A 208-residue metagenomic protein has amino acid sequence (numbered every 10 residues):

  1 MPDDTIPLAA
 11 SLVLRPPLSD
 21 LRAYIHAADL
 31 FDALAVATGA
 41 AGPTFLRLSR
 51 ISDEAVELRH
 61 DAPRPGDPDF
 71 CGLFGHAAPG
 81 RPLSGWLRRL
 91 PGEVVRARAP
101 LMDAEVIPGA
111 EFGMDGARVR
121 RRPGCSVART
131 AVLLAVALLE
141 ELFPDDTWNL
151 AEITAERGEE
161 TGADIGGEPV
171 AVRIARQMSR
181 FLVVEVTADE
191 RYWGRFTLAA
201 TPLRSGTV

Functional and structural regions predicted by a protein language model:
M1-A23, P91-T130, L134-L142: Catalytic strand-loop segment that frames the active site of acyl-thioester-processing enzymes
M1-I51, F74-S84: Long alpha-helical, hydrophobic tracts
D3-D4, P16, G39-G42, G66 (+12 more regions): Residue-identity detector for glycine
D29, G39-G42, C125-I153, E159 (+1 more regions): Extended intrinsically disordered, low-complexity coil regions enriched in Ser, Thr, Gly, Ala and often Pro
L34-G72, A135-A175: Hydrophobic beta-strand-centered segment that forms part of the acyl-chain substrate-binding groove
E57, D61-G109, R173-V208: HotDog/MaoC-like acyl-thioester-processing domains
